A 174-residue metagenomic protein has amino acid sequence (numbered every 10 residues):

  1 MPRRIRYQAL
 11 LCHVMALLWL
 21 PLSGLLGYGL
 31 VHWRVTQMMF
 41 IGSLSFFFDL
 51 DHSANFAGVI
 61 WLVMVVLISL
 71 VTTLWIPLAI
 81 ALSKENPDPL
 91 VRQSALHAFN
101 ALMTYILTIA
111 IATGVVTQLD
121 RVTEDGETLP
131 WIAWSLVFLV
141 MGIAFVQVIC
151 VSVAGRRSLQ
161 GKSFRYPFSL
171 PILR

Functional and structural regions predicted by a protein language model:
M1-R174: Alpha-helical membrane insertion/targeting regions
